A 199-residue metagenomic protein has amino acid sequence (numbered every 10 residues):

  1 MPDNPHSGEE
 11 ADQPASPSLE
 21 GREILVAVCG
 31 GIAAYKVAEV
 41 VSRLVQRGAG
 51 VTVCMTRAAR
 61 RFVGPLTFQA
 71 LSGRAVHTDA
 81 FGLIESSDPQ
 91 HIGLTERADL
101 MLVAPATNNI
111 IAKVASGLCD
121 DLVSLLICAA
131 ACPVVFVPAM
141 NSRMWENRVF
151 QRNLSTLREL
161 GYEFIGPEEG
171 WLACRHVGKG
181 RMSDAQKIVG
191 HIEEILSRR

Functional and structural regions predicted by a protein language model:
M1-F136, S142-R199: A cross-family phosphate/adenosyl-ligand binding-site feature
